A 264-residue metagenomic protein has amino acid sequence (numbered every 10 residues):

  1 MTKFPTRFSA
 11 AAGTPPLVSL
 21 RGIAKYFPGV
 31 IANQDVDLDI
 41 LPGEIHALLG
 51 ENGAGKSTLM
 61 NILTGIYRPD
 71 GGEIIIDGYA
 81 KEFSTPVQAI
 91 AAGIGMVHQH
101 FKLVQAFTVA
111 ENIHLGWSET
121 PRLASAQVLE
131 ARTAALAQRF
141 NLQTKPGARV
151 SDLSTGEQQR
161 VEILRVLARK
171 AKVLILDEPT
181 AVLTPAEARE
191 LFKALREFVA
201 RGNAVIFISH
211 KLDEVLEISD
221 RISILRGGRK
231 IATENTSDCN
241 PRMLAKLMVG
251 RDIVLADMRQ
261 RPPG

Functional and structural regions predicted by a protein language model:
T2-G264: Glycine-rich phosphate-binding loops of nucleotide-dependent enzymes
